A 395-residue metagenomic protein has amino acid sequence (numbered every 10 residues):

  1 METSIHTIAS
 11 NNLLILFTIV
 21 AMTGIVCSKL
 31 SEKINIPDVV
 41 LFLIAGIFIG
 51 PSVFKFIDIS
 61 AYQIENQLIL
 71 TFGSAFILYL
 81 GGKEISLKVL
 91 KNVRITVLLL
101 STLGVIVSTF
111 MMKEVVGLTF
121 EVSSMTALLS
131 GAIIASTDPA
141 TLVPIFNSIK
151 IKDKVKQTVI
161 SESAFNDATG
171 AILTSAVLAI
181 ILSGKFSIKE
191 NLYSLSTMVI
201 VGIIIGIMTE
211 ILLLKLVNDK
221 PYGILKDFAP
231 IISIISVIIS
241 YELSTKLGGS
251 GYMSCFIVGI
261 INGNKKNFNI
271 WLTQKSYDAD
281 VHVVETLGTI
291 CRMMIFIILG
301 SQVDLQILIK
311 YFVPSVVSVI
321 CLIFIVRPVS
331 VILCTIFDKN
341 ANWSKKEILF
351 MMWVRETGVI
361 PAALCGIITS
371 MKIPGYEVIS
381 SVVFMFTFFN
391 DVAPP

Functional and structural regions predicted by a protein language model:
M1-P395: Transmembrane helical cores of multi-pass secondary ion antiporters/exchangers
